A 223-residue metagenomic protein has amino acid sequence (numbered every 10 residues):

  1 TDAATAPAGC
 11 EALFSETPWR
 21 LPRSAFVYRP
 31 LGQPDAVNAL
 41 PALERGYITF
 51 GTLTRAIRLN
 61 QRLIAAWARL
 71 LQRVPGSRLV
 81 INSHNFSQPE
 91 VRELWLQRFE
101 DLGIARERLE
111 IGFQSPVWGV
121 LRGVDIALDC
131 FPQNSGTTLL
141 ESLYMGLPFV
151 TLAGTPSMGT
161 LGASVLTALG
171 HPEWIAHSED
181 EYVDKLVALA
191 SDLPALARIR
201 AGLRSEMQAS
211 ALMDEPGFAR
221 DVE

Functional and structural regions predicted by a protein language model:
T1-D2, L53, N82-H84, G112-Q114 (+3 more regions): Generic beta-strand/beta-sheet core signal
T1-D35: Active-site-proximal region of nucleotide-activated glycan assembly enzymes, centered on histidine/acidic-rich loops
P18, R108-E110, P172-E173: Short, conserved active-site loop motifs that form the nucleotide-linked donor/cofactor pocket
R23-S115, R122: Conserved catalytic-core segment of nucleotide-activated headgroup transferases in glycan assembly
T54-A56, R69-Q72, N82-H84, P89-Q97 (+2 more regions): C-terminal amphipathic helix plus adjacent low-complexity, charged tail appended to glycosyltransferase catalytic
P116-V117, G162: Acidic, amphipathic alpha-helical patches
R122-I126, C130-E215: Catalytic binding pocket for nucleotide-activated donors in carbohydrate/polymer assembly enzymes
